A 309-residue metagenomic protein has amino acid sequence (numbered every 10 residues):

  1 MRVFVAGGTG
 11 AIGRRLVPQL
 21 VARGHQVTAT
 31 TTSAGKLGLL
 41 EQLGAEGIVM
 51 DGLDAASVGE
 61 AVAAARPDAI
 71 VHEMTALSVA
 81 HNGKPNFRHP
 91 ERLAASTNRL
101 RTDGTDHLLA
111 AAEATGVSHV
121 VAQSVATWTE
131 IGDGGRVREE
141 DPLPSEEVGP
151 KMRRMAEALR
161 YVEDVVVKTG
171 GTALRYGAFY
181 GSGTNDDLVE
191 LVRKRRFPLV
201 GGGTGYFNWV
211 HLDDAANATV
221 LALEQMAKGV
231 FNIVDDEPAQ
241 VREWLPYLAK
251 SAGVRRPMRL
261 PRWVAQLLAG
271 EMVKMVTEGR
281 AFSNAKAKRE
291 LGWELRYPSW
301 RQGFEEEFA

Functional and structural regions predicted by a protein language model:
V3-H25: N-terminal Rossmann NAD(P)H-binding glycine-rich loop of SDR-like oxidoreductase domains
P18, A216-E271: Mid/C-terminal beta-alpha module of Rossmann-like enzyme folds, strongest in SDR-family dehydrogenases/epimerases
T32-D103: NAD(P)H-binding glycine-rich loop region in Rossmannoid oxidoreductase-like domains and their noncatalytic homologs
H81-K151: Conserved Rossmann-fold NAD(P)-dependent oxidoreductase catalytic core, especially the SDR/UDP-sugar
H119, Q123-V125, Y161-S182: Conserved beta-loop-beta element that borders a ligand/cofactor-binding pocket
G132-G134, T169, Y180-E190, L221-F231 (+1 more regions): Glycine/proline-rich active-site loop of Rossmann-fold NAD(P)-dependent oxidoreductases
S145-K151, L188-V210, D214: A conserved pocket-lining segment of Rossmann-fold NAD(P)-dependent short-chain dehydrogenase/reductase
P298-A309: Amphipathic terminal alpha-helices
